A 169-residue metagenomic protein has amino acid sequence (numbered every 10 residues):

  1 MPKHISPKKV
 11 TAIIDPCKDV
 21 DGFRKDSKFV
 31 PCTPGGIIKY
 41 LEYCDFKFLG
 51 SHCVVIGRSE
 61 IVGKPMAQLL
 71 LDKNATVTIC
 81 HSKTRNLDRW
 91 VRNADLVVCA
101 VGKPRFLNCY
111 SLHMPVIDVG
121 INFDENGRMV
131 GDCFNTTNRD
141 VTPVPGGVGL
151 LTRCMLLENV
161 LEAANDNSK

Functional and structural regions predicted by a protein language model:
M1-K3: Glycine-rich phosphate/dinucleotide-binding loop and adjoining beta-alpha-beta core of small-molecule
S6-R24, M114-S168: Rossmann-fold NAD(P)-binding glycine/threonine-rich loop
P7-F48: Phosphate-binding beta-alpha-beta segment of Rossmann-like dinucleotide-binding domains, i.e., the NAD(P)
S27, G102, P143: Short, flexible active-site loop motifs that bind/organize anionic cofactors or intermediates
P31-P115, V119, D124-C133, N138: Glycine-rich phosphate/diphosphate-binding loop of Rossmann-like nucleotide-binding domains
Q68, R92-A94, L156, D166-K169: Surface-exposed beta-strand edges and their flanking turn/coil or helix-capping segments
